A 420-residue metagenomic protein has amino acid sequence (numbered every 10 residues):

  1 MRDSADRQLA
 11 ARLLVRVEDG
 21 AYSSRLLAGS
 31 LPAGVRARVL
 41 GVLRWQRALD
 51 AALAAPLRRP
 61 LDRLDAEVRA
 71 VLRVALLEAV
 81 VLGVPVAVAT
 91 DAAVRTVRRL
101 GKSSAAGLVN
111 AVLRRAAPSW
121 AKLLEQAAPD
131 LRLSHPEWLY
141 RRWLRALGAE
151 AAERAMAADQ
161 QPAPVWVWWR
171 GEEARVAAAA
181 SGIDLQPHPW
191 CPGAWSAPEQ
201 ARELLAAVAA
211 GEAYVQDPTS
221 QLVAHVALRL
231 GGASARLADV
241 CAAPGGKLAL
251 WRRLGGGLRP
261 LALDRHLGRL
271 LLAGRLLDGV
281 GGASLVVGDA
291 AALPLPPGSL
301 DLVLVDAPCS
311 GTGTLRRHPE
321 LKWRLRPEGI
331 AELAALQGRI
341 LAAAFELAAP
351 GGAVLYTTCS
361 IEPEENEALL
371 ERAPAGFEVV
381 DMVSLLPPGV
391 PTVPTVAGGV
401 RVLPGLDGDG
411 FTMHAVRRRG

Functional and structural regions predicted by a protein language model:
M1-G420: S-adenosylmethionine
